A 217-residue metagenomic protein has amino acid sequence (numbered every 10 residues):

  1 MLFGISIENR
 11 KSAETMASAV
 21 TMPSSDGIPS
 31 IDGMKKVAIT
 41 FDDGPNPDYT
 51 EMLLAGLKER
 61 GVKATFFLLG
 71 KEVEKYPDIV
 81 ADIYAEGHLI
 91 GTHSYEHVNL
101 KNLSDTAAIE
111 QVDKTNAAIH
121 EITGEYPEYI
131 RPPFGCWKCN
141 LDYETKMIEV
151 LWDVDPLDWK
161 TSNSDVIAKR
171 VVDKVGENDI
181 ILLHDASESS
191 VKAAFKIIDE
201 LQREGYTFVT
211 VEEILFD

Functional and structural regions predicted by a protein language model:
M1-I5: Hydrophobic membrane-insertion alpha-helices, especially the h-region of bacterial N-terminal signal peptides
S6-E8, D199: Residues marking helix boundaries in flexible regions
E8-R10, E14, V20-P23, P133-K146: Short, compositionally biased "basic patch" segments
E14-Q111, A118, E125-Y126, I198 (+1 more regions): Active-site beta->alpha N-cap acidic-glycine motif
V98-T207, E212-D217: Catalytic domains of cell-wall/extracellular-matrix polysaccharide-remodeling enzymes, centered on de-N-acetylation
